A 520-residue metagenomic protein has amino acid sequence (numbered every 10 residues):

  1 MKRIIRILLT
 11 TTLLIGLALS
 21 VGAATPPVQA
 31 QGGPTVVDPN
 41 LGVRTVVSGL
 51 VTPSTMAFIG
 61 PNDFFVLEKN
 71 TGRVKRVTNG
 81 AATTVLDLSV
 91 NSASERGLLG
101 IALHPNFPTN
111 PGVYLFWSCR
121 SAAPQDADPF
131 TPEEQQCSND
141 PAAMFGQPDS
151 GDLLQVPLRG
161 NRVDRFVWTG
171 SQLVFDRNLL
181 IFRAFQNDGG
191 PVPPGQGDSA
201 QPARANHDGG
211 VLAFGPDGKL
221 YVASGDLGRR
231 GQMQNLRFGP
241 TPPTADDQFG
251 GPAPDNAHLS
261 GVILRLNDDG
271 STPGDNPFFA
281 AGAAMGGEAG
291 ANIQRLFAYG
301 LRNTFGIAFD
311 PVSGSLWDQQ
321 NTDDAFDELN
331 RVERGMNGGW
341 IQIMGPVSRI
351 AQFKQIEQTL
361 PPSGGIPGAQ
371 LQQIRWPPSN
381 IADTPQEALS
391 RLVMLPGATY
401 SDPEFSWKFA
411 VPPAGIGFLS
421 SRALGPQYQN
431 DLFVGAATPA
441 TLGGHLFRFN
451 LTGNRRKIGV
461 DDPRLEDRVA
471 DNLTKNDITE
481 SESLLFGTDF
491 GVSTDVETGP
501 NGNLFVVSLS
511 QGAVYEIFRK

Functional and structural regions predicted by a protein language model:
G32-V51, L173-D176, N292, N476-G487: A short helix->beta-strand "capping" segment at the edge of beta-propeller domains
T45-N70, V411-F418: Beta-strand-rich domains and repeat architectures in extracellular enzymes and scaffolds, especially beta-propellers
T45-V51, L86-A93, L180-F182, P202-A203 (+3 more regions): Surface loop/turn motifs at the tips and blade-to-blade linkers of beta-strand repeat domains
V66-L67, L115-F116, V222-A223, D318 (+2 more regions): Residue position within the beta-strands of beta-propeller blades
A81-L103: Blade-loop segments of beta-propeller domains
R96-L98, N106-P108, C119-L153, P157-R162 (+4 more regions): Beta-propeller domain segments
D495-K520: Blade-level signature of beta-propeller repeat domains, shared across WD40, Kelch, NHL, RCC1 and BNR/Asp-box propellers
